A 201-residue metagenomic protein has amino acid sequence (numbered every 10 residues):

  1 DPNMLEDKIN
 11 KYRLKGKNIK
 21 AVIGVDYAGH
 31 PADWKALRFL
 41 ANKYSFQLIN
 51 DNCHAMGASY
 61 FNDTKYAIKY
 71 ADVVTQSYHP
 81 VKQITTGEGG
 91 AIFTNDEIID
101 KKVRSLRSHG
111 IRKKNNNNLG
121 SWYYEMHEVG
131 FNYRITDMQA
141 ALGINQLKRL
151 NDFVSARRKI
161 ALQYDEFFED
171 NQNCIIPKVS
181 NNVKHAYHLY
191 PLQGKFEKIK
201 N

Functional and structural regions predicted by a protein language model:
D1-M4, A21-L37, F46-S77, Q83: Conserved PLP phosphate-binding loop immediately N-terminal to the Schiff-base lysine helix in PLP-dependent enzymes
N3-K17, A21-V25, H30-A36, K43 (+2 more regions): PLP-dependent aminotransferase class I/II
K69-R112, D137: Active-site PLP attachment segment
